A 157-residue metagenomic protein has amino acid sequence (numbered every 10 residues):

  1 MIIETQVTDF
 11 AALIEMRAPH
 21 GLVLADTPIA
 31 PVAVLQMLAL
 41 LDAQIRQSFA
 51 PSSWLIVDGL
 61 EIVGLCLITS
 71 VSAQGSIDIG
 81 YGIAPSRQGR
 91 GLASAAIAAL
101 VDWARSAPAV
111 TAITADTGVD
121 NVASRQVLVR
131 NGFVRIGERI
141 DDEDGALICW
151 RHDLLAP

Functional and structural regions predicted by a protein language model:
M1-D78, I83-S86, W103, A107 (+1 more regions): GNAT-family acyltransferases
S76, A93, T117: Charged, low-complexity surface patches
Y81-I83, G89-A104, Q126-R130: Conserved acetyl-CoA-binding loop-helix of GNAT-fold acetyltransferases
A95, A112-I113, I136: A local structural micro-motif
A98, A115-D116, R139: Short loop/turn and capping residues at structural boundaries
S106-D116: Conserved GNAT acetyl-CoA-binding A-motif
A115-R125, E143: Conserved beta-strand-loop-alpha-helix junction that forms the acyl-donor binding cleft
